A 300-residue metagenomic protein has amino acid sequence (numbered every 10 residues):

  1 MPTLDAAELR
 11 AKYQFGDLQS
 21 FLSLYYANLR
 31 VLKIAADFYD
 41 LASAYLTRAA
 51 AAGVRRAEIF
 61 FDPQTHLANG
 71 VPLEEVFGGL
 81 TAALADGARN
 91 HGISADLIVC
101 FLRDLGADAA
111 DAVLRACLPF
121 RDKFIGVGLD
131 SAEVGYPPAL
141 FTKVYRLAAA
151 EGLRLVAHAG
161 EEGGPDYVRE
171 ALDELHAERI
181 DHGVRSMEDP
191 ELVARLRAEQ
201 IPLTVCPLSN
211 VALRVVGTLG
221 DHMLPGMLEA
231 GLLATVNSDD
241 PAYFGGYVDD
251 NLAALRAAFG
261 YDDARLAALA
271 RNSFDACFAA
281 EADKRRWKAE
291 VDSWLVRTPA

Functional and structural regions predicted by a protein language model:
M1-L153, E162-D166, E174-R179, R185-A300: Metal-cofactor-binding active-site regions of metalloenzymes
A157: A glycine- and charged-residue-rich anion-binding loop/surface
A171: A compact, surface-exposed functional segment
